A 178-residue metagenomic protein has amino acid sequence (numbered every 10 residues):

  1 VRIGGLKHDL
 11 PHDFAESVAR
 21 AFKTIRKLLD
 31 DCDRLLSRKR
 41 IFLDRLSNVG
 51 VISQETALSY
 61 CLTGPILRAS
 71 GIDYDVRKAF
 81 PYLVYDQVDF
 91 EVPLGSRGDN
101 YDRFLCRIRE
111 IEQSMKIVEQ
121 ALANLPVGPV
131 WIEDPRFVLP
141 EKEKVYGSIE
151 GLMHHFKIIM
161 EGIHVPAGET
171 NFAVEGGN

Functional and structural regions predicted by a protein language model:
V1-N178: Metal/cofactor-centered catalytic core regions of large enzymes
